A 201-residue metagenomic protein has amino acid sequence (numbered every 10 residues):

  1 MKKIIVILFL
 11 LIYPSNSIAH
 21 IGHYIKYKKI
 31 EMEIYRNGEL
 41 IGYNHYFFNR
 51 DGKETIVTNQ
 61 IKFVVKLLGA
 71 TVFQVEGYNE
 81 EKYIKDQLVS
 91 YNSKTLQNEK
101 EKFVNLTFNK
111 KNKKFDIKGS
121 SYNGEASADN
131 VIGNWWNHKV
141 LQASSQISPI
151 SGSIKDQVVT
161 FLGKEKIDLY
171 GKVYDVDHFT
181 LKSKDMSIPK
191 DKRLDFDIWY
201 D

Functional and structural regions predicted by a protein language model:
I4-Y13: Sec-dependent N-terminal signal peptides
S17-Y78, Y91-E101, I150-K172, L181-K184: N-terminal cleavable signal peptides for secretion/export
I21, Y83, W135-N137, W199: Tryptophan-centered motif/residue detector
I25-Y27, N92-R193: Solvent-exposed helix/loop surface patches that form functional interfaces
E31-E33, V176-T180, D197-D201: Ordered hydrophobic segments in well-structured contexts
N49, V75-Q87, D191-D201: A short, surface-exposed beta-strand/turn
K53-I56, L88-V89, N112-D116: Hydrophobic residues embedded in beta-strands of well-ordered beta-sheets
